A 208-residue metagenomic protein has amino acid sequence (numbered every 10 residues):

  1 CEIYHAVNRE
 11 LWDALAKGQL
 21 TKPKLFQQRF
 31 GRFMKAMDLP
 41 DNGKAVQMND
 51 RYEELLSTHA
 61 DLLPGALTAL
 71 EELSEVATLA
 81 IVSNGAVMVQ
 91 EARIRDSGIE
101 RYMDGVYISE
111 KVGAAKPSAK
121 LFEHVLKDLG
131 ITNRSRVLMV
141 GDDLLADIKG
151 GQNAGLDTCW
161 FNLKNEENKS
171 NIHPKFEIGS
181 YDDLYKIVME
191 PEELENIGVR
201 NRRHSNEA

Functional and structural regions predicted by a protein language model:
C1-L67: N-terminal helical cap/lid subdomain that shapes the substrate entry/recognition surface in HAD-like hydrolases
V7, E75-V76, Y102: Structured helix-beta-strand junction loops
A36-M37, V76, D128: Alpha-helical structural context
L55-H59, N84, A115: Transmembrane alpha-helical core positions of polytopic small-molecule transporters
L67, E71, G85-A208: Asp-based, Mg2+/Mn2+-dependent phosphohydrolase catalytic module
V76-A77, L156: A generic structural motif
A77-A80, R134-R136: Short beta-strand/loop segments at the ligand-binding rim of alpha/beta enzyme cores
